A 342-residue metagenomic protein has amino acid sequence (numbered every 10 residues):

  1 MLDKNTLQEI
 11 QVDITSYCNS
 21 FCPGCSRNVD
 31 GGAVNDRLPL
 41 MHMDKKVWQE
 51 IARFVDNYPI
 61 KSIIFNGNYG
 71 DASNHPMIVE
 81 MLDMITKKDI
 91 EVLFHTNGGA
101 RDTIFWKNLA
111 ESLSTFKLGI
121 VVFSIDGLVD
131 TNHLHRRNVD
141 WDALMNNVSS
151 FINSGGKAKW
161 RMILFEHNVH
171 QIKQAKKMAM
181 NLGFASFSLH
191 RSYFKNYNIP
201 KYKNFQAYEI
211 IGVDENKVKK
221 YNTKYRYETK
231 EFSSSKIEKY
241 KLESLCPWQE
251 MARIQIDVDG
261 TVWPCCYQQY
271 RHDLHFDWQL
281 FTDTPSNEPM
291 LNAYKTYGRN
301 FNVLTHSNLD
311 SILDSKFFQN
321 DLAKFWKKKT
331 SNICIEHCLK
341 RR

Functional and structural regions predicted by a protein language model:
L2-N28, I60-G67, M251-G260: N-terminal pre-triad scaffold of radical SAM enzymes
D3-L7, D314-D321: Short Cys/His-rich Zn2+-coordinating modules
N5, D13, A33-K46, R53-Y58 (+4 more regions): Radical SAM enzyme [4Fe-4S]-AdoMet core and its adjacent flexible, acidic and glycine-rich loops/tails across
N19-V29, S331-R341: Local cysteine-cluster metal-coordination motifs and their immediate loop/turn environment, predominantly Fe-S cluster
S62, F94, G99: Catalytic phosphate/metal-binding cores of nucleic-acid and nucleotide-processing enzymes, i.e., regions that mediate
G67-N68, T96, M162: Short glycine-centered, acidic/aromatic-flanked micro-motifs in structured strand/loop junctions that mark active-site
G70-P76, G99-F105, E166-H170, K195: Acidic-and-aromatic substrate-binding clefts and catalytic sites of carbohydrate-active enzymes
K316-I333: Immediate flanking context of iron-sulfur cluster ligation sites
